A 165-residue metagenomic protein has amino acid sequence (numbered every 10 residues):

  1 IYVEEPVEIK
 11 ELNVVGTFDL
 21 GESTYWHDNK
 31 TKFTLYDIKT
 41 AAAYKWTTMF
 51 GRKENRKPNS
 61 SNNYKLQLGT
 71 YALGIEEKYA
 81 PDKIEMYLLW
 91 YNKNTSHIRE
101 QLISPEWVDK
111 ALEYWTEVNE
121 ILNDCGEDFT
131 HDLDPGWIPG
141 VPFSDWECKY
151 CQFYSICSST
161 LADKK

Functional and structural regions predicted by a protein language model:
I1, K65-Q67: A short linear-motif detector with a strong N-terminal bias
I1-K57, E77-P81, E85: Catalytic cores of nuclease domains that cleave nucleic-acid phosphodiester backbones
N13-V15, N63, F143: A generic fold-level signal
R56-K65: Active-site metal-coordination segments of metallo-dependent hydrolases
S60, T70-K165: Metal-dependent nuclease catalytic regions and adjoining charged, substrate-binding loops involved in nucleic-acid end
